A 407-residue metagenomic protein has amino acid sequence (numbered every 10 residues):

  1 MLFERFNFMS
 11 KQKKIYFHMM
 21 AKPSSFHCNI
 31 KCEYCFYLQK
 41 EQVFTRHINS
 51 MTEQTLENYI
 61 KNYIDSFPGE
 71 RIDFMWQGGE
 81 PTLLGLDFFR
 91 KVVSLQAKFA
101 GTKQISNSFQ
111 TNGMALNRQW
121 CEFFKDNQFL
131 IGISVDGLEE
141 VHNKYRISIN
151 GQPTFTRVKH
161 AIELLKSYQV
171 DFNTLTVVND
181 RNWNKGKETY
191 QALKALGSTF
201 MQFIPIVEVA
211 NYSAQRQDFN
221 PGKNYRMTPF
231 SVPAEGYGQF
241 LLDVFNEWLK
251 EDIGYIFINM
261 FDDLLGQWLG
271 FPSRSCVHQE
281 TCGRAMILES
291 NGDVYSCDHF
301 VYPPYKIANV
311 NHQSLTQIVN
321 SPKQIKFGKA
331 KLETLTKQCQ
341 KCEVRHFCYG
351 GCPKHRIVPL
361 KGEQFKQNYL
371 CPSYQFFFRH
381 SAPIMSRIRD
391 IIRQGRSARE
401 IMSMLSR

Functional and structural regions predicted by a protein language model:
M1-A21, Q39, F67-G69: N-terminal [4Fe-4S]-dependent radical SAM core
K13-Q54: Canonical Radical SAM [4Fe-4S] cluster-binding loop centered on the CxxxCxxC motif and its immediate flanking residues
M19-K22, D73-G79, S106-T111, I258-M260: Extended hydrophobic secondary-structure segments that form protein cores and membrane-embedded regions
S24-K31, E80-L83, C282, C339-K341 (+1 more regions): Cysteine-centered iron-sulfur cluster-binding motifs in ferredoxin-type domains/subunits of redox enzymes
I60-K61, D65-M75, L84-N220: Radical SAM/AdoMet-radical enzyme domain recognition
S148-T156, E163, S167-V277, T281 (+3 more regions): Radical SAM enzyme [4Fe-4S]-AdoMet core and its adjacent flexible, acidic and glycine-rich loops/tails across
V301-R407: Flexible mid-to-C-terminal extensions adjoining Fe-S/redox cofactors in radical SAM and related proteins
